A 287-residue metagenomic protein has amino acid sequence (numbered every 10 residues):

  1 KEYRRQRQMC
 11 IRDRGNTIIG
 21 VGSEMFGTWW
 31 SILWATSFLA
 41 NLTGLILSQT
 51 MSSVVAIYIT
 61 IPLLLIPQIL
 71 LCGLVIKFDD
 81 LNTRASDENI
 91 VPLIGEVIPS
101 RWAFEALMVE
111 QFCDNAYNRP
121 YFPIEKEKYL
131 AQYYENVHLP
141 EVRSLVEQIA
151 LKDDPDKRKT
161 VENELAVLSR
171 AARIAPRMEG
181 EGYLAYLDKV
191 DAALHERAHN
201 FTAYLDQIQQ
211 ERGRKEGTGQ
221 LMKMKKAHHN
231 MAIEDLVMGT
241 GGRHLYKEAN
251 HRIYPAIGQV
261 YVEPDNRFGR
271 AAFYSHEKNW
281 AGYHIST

Functional and structural regions predicted by a protein language model:
K1-R7, I11: Single conserved hydrophobic/aromatic residue that forms the stacking wall/gate of nucleotide- or nucleobase-binding
R12-W34: Secretory targeting signals
G15-V21, M51-S53, I76-D80: Short helix-capping/hinge motifs at transmembrane helix termini and TM-loop junctions
W30-A35, I90-I94: Hydrophobic alpha-helical transmembrane segments of multi-pass membrane proteins
T36-L71: A structural motif at transmembrane helix-loop-helix junctions in multipass membrane proteins
P67-T287: Extracellular/luminal re-entrant pore-loop and selectivity-filter region at the outer mouth of the permeation pathway
